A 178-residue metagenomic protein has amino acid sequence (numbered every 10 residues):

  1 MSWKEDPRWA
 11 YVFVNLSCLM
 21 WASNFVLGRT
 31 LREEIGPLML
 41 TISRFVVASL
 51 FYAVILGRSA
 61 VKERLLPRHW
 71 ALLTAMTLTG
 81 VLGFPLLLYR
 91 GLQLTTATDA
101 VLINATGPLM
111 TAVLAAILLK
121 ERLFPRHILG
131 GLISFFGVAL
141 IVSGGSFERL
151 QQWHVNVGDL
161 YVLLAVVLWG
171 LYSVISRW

Functional and structural regions predicted by a protein language model:
M1-I42, Q151-W178: Glycine-/small-residue-enriched transmembrane alpha-helix faces in small-molecule transporters and effluxers
A10, E33-G83, M110, L114 (+1 more regions): Transmembrane alpha-helices of multi-pass small-molecule transport proteins
V12, L16, I42-V47, A71 (+6 more regions): Hydrophobic residues within alpha-helical transmembrane segments of multi-pass solute transporters/permease subunits
M20, N24-F25, A53-N104, L140: Specific transmembrane alpha-helical segments of multi-pass solute transporters/efflux pumps, especially DMT/EamA
V26-T30, Y89-Q93, A112, G131-S134 (+1 more regions): Intracellular helix-loop hinge segments at the cytoplasmic ends of transmembrane helices in 12-TM rocker-switch-type
M39-L50, T79, P85-I128, A165: Specific alpha-helical transmembrane segments that line the substrate/conduction pathway and gating interfaces
Y52, T74, L114, L123-G145: Hydrophobic transmembrane alpha-helices of multi-pass small-molecule transport proteins
R90-T95, G145-V155: Membrane-interface helix caps and helix-loop-helix hairpins in membrane proteins
